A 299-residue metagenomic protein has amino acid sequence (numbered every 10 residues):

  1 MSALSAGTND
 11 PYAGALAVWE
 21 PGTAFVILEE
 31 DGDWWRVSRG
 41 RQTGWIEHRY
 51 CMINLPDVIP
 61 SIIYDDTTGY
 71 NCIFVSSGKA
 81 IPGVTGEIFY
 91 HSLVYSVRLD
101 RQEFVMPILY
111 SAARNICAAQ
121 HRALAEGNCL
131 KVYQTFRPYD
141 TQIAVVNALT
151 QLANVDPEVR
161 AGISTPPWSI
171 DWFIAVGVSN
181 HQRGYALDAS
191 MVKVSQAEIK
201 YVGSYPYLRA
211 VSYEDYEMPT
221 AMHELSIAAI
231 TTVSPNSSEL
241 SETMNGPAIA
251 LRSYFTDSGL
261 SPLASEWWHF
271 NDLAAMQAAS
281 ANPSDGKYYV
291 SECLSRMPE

Functional and structural regions predicted by a protein language model:
T8-G14: Short alpha-helix capping/helix-loop boundary micro-motifs
A13, Q102-R114, S241-I249: Soluble non-cytosolic domains of exported or imported proteins
A15-R49: SH3/SH3-like beta-barrel superfamily modules
A17-T23, V159-I163, P167-E299: Catalytic cores and adjacent binding grooves of peptidoglycan-active enzymes
S38-F74, T85-E87, V97-R98, F104: Boundary regions of SH3-family modules and the immediately adjacent low-complexity/disordered segments in eukaryotic
Y64-H91, P206-E217: Conserved oxyanion/phosphate-binding beta-strand-loop segments in alpha/beta enzyme cores
G78-V105, I227-P235: Acidic/histidine-rich, surface-exposed loop or edge segments in extracytoplasmic proteins
D100-Q142, A148-L149: Active-site acidic/histidine clusters and adjacent loop/turn architecture that either coordinate catalytic ions
